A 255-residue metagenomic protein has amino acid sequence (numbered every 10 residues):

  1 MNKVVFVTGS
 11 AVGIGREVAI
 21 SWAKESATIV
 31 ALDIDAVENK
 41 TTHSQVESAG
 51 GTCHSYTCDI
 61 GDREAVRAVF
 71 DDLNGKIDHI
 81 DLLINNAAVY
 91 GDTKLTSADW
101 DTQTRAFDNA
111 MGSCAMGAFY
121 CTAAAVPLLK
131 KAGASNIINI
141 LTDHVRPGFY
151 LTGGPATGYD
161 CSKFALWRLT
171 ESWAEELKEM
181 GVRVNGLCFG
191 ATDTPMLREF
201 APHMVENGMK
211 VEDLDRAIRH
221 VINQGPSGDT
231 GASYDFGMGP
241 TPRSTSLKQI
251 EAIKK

Functional and structural regions predicted by a protein language model:
N2-V30: Canonical Rossmann dinucleotide-binding motif of NAD(H)/NADP(H)-dependent dehydrogenases/reductases, specifically
K3, G51-T52, D78-I80, L129-T142 (+2 more regions): Active-site loop of short-chain dehydrogenase/reductase
A27-T41: Conserved glycine-rich Rossmann-like NAD(P)H-binding loop of the short-chain dehydrogenase/reductase
A36-V37, T57-V69: The beta1-alpha1 cofactor-binding region of Rossmann-like NAD(H)/NADP(H)-dependent oxidoreductases
R67, V89-D108, F149-G153: Conserved mid-core segment of classical short-chain dehydrogenase/reductases
N136-A165, T170-E171, E175-E179: Catalytic loop of short-chain dehydrogenase/reductase
G186, H203-K255: C-terminal helical subdomain
